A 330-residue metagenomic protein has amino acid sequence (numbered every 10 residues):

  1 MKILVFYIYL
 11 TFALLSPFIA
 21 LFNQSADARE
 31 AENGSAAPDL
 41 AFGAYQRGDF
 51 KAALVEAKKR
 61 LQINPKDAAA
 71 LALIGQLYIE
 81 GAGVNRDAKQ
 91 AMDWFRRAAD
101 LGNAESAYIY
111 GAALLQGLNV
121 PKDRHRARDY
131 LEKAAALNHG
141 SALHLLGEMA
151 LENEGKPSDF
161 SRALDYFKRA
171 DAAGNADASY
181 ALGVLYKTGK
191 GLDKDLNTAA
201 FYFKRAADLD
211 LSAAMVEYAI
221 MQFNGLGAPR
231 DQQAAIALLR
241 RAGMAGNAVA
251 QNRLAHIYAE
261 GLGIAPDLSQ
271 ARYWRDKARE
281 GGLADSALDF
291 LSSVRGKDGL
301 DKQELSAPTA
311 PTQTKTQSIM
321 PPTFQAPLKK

Functional and structural regions predicted by a protein language model:
Y7-A20: Bacterial N-terminal signal peptides
D27-A36: TPR-adjacent "capping" and linker segments in tetratricopeptide-repeat scaffold/adaptor proteins
E32, I63-K66, E80-A82, L101-N103 (+12 more regions): Short helix-capping/linker turns of helical repeat alpha-solenoids
G34, A265-K330: Terminal, low-structured helical/coil segments at or just beyond the last alpha-helical repeat
A37-A44, E56, R60, L71-E80 (+6 more regions): Hydrophobic face of amphipathic alpha-helices that form TPR/SEL1-like repeat modules and related alpha-solenoid
G48-V55, N85-W94, P121-Y130, P157-Y166 (+3 more regions): Structural signature of tandem alpha-helical TPR/SEL1-like repeats, specifically the intra-repeat loop/turn
K59-R60, R97-A98, K133-A134, R169-A170 (+3 more regions): Canonical positions in the second alpha-helix
V216-G281: Ankyrin-repeat and related helical/solenoid repeat scaffolds used for protein-protein interactions
